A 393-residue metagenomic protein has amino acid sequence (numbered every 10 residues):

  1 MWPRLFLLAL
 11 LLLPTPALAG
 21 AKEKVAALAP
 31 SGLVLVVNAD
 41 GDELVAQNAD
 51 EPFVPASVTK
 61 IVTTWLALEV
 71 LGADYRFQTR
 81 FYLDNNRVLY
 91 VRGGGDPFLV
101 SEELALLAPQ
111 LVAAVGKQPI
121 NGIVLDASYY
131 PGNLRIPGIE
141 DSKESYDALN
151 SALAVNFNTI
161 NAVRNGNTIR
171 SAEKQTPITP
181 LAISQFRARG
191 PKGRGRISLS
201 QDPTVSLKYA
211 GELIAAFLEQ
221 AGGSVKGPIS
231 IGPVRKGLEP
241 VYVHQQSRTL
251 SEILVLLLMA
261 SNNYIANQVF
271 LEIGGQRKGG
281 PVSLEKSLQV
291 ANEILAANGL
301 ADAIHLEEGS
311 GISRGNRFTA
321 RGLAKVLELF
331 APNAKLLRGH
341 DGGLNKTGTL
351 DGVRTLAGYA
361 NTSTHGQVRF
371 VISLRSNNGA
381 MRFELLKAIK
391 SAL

Functional and structural regions predicted by a protein language model:
W2-L8: Sec-dependent signal peptide recognition, specifically the positively charged N-region followed immediately by
L13, A17-P55, L71-F77, Q110-P119 (+1 more regions): Beta-lactamase-like hydrolase cores
A21-E23, E69-A301: Conserved serine DD-peptidase/penicillin-binding transpeptidase domain and beta-lactam-recognizing active-site
S31-V34, Q78, L254, A266 (+1 more regions): Short glycine-rich loop/turn motifs
A39-D42, N48-D50, N86, G94-D96 (+6 more regions): Solvent-exposed coil/turn segments that connect beta secondary-structure elements in extracytoplasmic/periplasmic
N48-F53, S200, I312-S313: A short glycine/serine-rich beta->alpha loop
V54-A67: Active/ligand-binding-proximal structured segments within catalytic/core domains that scaffold catalytic residues
H305-L393: C-terminal soluble interaction/assembly domains
